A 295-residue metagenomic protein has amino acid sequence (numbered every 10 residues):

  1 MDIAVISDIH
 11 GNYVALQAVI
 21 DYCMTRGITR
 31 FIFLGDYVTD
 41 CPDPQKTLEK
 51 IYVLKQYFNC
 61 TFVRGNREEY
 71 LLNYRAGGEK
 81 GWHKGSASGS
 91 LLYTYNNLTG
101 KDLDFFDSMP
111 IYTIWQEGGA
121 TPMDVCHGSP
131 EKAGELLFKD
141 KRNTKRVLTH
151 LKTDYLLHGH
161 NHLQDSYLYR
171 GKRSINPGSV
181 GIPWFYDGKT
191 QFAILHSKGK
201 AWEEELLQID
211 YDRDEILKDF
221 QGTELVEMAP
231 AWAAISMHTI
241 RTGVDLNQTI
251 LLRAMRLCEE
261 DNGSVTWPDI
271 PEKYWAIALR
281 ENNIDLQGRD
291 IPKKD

Functional and structural regions predicted by a protein language model:
M1-A4, W115-D124, Y169-R173, W202-E203: Beta-strand-turn-beta hairpins that frame and shape the catalytic cleft of phosphate-ester-processing enzymes
D2-I6, G11-N96, G100: Core catalytic region of metal-dependent phosphoesterases/phosphodiesterases, especially metallo-beta-lactamase-like
I6-S7, F31-G35, T61-N66, C126 (+2 more regions): Active-site neighborhood of phospho(di)ester-bond hydrolases with catalytic His/Asp-centered motifs
H10-A15, T39-P42, R67-L72, E131 (+2 more regions): Active-site environment of divalent metal-dependent phosphoester hydrolases
G81-G85, A120-L151: Active-site-proximal segments of metal-dependent phosphoesterases and phosphodiesterases across multiple
S86-P122: Metallo-beta-lactamase
T144-D154, G159-V180, T190: Anionic-ligand binding region
R170-P177, G181-D295: Acidic, His/Gly-rich catalytic cores of divalent-metal-dependent hydrolytic chemistry
